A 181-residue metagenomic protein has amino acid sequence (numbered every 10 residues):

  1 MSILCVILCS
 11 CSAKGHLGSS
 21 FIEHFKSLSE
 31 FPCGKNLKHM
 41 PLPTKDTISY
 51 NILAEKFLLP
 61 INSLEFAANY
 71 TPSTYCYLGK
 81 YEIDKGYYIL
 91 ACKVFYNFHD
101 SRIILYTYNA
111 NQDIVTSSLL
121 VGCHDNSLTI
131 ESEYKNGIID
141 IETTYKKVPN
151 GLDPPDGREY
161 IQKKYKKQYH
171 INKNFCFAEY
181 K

Functional and structural regions predicted by a protein language model:
M1-C5: Sec-dependent signal peptide recognition, specifically the positively charged N-region followed immediately by
I7-S10: C-terminal motif of bacterial Sec signal peptides marking the signal peptidase cleavage site
S12-K80: Terminal domain-start segments
N62-E65, I89-C92, L152-P154: Short secondary-structure boundary micro-motifs
S73-C76, Y88-A91, H99-I104, D125-T129 (+1 more regions): Short, surface-exposed coil-to-beta transition loops
C76-D84, E131-K135: Structural signature of eukaryotic scaffold interfaces centered on beta-propeller domains
Y81-V115: Mid-length scaffold segments of soluble, non-membrane domains
I114-Y180: Short aromatic loop motif centered on NTY/YTY
